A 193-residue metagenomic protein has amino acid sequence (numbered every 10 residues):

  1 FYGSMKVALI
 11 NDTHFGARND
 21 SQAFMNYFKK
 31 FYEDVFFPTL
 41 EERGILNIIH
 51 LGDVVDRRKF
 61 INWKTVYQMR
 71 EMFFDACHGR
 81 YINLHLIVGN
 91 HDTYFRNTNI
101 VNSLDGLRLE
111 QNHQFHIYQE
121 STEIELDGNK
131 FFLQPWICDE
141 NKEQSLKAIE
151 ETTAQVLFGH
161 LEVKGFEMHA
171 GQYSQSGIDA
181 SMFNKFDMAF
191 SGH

Functional and structural regions predicted by a protein language model:
F1-E71, S145-A154: N-terminal active-site segment of His-dependent metallophosphoesterases
F60-G192: His/Asp/Glu-rich metal-coordinating catalytic cores of metallo-dependent phosphodiesterases/hydrolases acting on
